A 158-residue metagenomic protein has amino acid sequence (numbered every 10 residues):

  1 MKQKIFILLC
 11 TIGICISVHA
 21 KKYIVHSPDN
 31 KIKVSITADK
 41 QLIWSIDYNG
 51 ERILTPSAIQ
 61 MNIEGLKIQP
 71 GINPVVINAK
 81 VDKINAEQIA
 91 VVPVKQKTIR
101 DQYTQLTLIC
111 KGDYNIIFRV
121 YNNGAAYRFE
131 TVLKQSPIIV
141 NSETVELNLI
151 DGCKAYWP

Functional and structural regions predicted by a protein language model:
M1-K22: Bacterial Sec-dependent N-terminal signal peptides
K22-P158: N-terminal accessory beta-strand-rich subdomains and adjacent acidic, glycine-rich linkers that precede catalytic cores
